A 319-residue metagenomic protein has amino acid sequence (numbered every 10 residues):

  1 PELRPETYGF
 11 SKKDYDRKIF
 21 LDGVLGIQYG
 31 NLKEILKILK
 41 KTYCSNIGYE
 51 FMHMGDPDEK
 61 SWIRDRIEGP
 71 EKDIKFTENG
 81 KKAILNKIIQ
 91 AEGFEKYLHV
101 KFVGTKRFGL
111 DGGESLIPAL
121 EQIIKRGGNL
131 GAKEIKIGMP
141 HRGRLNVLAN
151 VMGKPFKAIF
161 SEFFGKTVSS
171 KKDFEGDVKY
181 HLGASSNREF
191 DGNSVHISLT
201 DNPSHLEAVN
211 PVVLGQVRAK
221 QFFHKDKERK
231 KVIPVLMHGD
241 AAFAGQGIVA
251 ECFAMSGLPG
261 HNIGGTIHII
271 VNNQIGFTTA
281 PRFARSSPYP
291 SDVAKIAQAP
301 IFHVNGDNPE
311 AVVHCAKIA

Functional and structural regions predicted by a protein language model:
P1-L116, A132: Extended, charge-enriched "interface" segments that sit outside catalytic cores
E92, K96, I124-G131, Q216-H224 (+1 more regions): Structural motif corresponding to the C-terminal cap of alpha-helices
Y97-K157: Active-site pocket-lining segments that scaffold enzyme catalytic pockets across diverse folds
Q122, Y289, I318: Short Gly/charged-rich anion-binding patches and loops
K136-G306: Cofactor-binding active-site loop characterized by glycine-rich and histidine/acidic residues
P309: ATP-dependent adenylate-handling ligase core
V312-A319: Structural signature of the thiamine diphosphate
